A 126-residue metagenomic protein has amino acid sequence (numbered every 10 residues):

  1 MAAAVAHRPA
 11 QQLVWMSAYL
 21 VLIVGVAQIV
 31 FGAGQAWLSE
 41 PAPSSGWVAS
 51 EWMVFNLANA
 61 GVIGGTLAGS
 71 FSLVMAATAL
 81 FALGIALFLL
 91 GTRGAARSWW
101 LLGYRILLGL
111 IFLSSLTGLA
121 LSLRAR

Functional and structural regions predicted by a protein language model:
M1-R126: Hydrophobic alpha-helical transmembrane segments of multi-pass integral membrane proteins
